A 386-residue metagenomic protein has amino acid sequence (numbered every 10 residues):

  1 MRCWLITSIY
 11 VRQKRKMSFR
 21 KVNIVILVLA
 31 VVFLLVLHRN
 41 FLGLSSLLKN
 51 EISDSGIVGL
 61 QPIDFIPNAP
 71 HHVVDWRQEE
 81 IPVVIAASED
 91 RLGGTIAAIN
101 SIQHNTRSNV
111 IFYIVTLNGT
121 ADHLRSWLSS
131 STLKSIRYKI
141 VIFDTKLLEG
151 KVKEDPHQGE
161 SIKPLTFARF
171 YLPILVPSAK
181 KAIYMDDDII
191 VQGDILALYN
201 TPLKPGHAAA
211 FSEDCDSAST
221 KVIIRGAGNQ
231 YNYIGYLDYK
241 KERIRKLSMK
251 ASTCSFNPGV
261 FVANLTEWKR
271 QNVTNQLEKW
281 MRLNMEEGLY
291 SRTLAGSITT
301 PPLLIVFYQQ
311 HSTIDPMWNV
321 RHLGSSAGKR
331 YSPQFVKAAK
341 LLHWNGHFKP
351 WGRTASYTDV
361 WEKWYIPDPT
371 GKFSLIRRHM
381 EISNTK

Functional and structural regions predicted by a protein language model:
R2-K386: Glycosyltransferase catalytic domains, chiefly GT-A lineage
